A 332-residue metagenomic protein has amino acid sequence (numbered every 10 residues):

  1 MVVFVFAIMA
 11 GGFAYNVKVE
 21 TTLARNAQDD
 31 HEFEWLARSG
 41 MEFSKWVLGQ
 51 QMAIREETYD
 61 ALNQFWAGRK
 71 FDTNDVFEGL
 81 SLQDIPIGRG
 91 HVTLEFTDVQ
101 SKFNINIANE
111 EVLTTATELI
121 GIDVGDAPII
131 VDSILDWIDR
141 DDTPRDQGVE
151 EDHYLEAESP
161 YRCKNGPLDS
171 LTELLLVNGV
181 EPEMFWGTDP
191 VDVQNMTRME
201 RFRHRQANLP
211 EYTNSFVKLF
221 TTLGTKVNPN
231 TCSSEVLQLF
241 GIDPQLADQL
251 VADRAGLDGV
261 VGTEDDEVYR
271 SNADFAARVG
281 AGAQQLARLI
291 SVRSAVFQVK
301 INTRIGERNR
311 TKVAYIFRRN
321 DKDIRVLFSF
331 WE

Functional and structural regions predicted by a protein language model:
M1-E332: Compositionally biased linear targeting/interaction segments
